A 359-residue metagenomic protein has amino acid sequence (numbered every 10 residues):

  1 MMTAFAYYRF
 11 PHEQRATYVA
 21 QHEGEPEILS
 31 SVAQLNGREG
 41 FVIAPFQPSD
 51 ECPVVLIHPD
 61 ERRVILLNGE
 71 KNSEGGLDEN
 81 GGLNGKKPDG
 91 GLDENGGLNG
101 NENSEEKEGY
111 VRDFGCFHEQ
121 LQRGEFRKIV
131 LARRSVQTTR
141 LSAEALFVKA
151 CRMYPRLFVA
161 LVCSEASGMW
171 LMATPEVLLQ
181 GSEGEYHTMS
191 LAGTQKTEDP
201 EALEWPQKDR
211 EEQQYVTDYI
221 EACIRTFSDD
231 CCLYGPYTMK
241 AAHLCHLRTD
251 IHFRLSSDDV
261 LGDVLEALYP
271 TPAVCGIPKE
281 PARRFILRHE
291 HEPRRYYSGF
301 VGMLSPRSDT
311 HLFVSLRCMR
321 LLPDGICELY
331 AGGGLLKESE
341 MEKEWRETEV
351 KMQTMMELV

Functional and structural regions predicted by a protein language model:
M2-F5, R9-R15, V19, R133 (+2 more regions): An anion-binding catalytic pocket shared by soluble metabolic enzymes
H12-Q14, A20-Q137, L141, E201 (+2 more regions): Non-catalytic accessory segments adjacent to catalytic cores
A20-Q21, R38, Q180-L244, L322-V359: Cytosolic ligand/metal-binding cores
F41-I43, L178, M303, C318: Conserved hydrophobic/aromatic beta-strand scaffold that supports enzyme active sites
R62, L66-G76, G100-G115, T138 (+1 more regions): Contiguous alpha-helical scaffold segments within structured protein domains that host functional hotspots
E119-R123, P155, R225, D229 (+3 more regions): Generic secondary-structure signature for well-ordered alpha-helical cores
V130-A132, L161-S164, G235, G262 (+1 more regions): Short coil/turn segments at secondary-structure boundaries
L261-V359: Conserved hydrophobic core element of enzyme catalytic domains
